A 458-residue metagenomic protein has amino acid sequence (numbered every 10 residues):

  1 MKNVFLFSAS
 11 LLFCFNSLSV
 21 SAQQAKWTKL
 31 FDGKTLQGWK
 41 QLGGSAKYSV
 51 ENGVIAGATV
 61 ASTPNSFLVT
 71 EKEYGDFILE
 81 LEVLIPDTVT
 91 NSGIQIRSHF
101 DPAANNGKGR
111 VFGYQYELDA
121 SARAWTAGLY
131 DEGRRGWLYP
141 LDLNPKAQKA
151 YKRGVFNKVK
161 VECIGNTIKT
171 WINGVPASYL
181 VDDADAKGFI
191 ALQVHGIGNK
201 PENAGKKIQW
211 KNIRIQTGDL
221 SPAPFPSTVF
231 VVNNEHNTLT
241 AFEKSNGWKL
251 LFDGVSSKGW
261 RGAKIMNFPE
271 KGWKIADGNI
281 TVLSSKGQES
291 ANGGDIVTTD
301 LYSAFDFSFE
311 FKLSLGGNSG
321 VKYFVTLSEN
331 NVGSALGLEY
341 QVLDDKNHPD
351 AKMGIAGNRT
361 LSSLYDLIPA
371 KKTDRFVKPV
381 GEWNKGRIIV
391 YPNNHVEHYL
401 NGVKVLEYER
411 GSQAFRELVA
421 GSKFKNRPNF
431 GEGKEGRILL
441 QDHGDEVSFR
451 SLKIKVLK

Functional and structural regions predicted by a protein language model:
M1-Q24: Bacterial Sec-dependent N-terminal signal peptides
Q23-K458: Carbohydrate-interacting regions of secretory-pathway proteins
